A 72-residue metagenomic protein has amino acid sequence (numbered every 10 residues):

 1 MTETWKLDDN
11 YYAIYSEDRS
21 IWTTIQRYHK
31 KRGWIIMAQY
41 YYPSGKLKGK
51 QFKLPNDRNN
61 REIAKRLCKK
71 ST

Functional and structural regions predicted by a protein language model:
T2-R58: Compact, well-ordered interaction domains used in eukaryotic information-processing assemblies
R61-T72: Basic DNA-binding region of bZIP-type proteins
